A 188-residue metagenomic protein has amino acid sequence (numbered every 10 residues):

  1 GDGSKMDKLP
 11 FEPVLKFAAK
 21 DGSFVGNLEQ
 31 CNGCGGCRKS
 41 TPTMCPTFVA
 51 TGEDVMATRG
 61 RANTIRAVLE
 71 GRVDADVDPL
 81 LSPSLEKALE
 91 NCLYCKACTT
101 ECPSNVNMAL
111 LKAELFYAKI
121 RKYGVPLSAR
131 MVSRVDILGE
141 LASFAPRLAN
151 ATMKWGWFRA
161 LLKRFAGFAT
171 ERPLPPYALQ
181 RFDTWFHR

Functional and structural regions predicted by a protein language model:
G1-N91, M108-L110, E114-G124, A129-R134: Ferredoxin-type iron-sulfur electron-transfer modules and their immediate structural context
G71-R188: Iron-sulfur-cluster electron-transfer modules
